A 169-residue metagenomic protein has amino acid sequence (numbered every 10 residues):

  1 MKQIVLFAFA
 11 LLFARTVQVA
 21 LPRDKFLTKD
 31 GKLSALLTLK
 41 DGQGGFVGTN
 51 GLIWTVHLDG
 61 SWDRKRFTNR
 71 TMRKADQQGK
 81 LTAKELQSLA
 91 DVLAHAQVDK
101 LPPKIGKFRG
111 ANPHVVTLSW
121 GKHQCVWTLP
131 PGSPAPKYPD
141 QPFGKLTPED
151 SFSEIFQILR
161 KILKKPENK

Functional and structural regions predicted by a protein language model:
I4-L12: Sec-dependent N-terminal signal peptides
V17-F46, V92, A96-K169: Short, well-ordered, aromatic-rich surface patches in folded extracellular/luminal domains
G44-V47, T71-R73: Short, cysteine-centered beta-strand-loop-beta hairpins and adjacent loop/turn segments enriched in charged/polar
N50-N69: Short, flexible N-terminal segments of the mature chain
G51-I53, M72-D76, Q124-V126: Short, mixed charged/polar active-site loops that provide acid/base catalysis or chelate metal/phosphate cofactors
L52-V56, G79, V116-L118: Hydrophobic/aromatic beta-strand elements that line small-molecule binding cavities or substrate pockets in beta-rich
D63-L101: A short-motif feature that recognizes glycine-rich, charge-decorated loops that bind or process nucleotide phosphates
